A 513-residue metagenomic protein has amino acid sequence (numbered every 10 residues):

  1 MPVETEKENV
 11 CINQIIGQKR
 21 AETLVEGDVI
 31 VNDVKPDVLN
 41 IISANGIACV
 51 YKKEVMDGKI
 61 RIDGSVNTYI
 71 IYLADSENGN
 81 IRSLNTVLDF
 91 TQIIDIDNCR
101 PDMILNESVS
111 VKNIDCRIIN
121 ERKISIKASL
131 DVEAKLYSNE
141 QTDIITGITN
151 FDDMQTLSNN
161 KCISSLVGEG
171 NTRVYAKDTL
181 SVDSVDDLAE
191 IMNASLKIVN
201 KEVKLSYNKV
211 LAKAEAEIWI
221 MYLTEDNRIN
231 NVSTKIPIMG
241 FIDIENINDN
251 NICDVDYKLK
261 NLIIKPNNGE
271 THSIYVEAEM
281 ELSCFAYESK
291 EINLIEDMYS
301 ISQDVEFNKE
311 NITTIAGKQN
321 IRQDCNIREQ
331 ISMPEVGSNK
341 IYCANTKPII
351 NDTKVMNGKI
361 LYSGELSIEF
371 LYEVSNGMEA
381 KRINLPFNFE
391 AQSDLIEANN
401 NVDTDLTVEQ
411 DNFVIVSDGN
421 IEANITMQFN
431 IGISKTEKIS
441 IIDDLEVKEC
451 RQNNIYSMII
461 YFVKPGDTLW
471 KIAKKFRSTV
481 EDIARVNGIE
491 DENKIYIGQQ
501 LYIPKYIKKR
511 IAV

Functional and structural regions predicted by a protein language model:
M1-N453: Interfacial loop/beta elements and low-complexity acidic/Ser/Thr-rich segments of macromolecular assembly/processing
V447-R485, E490-V513: Primarily a LysM-type cell-wall glycan-binding module
